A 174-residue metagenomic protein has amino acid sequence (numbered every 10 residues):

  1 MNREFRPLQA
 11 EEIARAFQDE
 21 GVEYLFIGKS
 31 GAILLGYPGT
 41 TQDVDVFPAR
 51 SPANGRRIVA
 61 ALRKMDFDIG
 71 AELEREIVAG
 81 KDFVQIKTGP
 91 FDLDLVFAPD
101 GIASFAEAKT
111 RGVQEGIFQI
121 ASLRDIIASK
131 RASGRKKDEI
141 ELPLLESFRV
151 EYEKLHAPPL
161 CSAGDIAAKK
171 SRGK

Functional and structural regions predicted by a protein language model:
M1-K174: Compositionally biased terminal segments of proteins
